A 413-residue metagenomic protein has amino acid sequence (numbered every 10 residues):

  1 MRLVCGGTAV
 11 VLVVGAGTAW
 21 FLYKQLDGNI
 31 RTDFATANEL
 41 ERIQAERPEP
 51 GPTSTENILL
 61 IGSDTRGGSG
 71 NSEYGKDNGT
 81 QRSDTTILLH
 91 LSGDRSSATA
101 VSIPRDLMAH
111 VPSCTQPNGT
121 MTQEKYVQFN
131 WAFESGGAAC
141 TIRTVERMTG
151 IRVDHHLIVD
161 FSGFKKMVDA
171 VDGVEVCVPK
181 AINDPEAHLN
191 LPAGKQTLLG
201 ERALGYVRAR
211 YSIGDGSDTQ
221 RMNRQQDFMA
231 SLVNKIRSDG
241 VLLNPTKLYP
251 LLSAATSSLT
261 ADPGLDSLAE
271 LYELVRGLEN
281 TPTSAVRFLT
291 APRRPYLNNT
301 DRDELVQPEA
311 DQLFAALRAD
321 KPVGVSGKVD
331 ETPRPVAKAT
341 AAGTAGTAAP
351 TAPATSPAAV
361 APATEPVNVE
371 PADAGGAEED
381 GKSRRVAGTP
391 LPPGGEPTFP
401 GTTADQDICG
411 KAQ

Functional and structural regions predicted by a protein language model:
M1-Q413: Non-catalytic, solvent-exposed segments at the cell envelope interface
